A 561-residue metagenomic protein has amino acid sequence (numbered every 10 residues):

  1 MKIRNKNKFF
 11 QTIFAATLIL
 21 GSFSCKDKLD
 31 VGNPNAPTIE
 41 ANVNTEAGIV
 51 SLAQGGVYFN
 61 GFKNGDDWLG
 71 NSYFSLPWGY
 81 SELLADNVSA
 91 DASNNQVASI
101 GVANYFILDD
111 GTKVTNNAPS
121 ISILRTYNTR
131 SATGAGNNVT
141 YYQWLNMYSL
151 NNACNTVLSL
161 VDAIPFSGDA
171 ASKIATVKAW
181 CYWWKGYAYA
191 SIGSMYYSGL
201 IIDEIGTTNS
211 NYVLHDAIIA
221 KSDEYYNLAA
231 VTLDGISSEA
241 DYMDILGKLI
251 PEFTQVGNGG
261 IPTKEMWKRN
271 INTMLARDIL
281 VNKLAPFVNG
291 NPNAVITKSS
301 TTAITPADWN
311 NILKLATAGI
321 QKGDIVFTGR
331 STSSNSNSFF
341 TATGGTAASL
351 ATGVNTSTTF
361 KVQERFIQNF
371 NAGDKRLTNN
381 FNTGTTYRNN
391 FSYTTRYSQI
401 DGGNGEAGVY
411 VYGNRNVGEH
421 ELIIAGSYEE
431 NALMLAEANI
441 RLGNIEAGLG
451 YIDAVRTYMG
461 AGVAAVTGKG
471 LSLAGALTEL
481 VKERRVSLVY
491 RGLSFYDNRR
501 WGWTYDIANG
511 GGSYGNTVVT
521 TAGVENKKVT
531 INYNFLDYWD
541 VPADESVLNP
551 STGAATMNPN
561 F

Functional and structural regions predicted by a protein language model:
M1-S24: Sec-dependent bacterial lipoprotein signal peptides
K2-R4, C25-S99, L449, V463 (+3 more regions): Membrane-proximal, proline-rich intrinsically disordered regions
S81-V88, A92-T112, T133-N146: N-terminal alpha-helical interaction modules that lie
D110-E430, R441-A447, L473-G475, N558-N560: Structured, solvent-exposed acidic/aromatic patches
A436: Active-site-proximal region of nucleotide-activated glycan assembly enzymes, centered on histidine/acidic-rich loops
I445-G462: Active/binding-pocket-proximal capping segment
R484-R500: Bilobed periplasmic-binding protein-like "clamshell/Venus-flytrap" ligand-binding domains
